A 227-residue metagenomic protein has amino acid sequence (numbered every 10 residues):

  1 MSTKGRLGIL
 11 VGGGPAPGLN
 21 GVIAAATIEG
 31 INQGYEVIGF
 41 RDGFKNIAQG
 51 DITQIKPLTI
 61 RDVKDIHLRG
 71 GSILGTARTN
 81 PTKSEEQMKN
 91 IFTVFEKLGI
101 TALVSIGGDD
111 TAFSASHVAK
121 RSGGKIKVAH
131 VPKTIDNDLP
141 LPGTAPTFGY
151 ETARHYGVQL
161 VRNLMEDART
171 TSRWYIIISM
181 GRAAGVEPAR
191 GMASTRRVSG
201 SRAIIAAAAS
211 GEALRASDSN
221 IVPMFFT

Functional and structural regions predicted by a protein language model:
S2-D51: N-terminal phosphate-binding or glycine-rich loops at protein starts, especially the Walker A/P-loop of NTPases
R6-G14, S72-A77, T101-I106, Y175-S179: Short glycine-rich or small-residue beta-strand-to-loop segments that form or flank ligand, phosphate, metal/Fe-S
G12-G14, Y35, F40-N46, R78-T79 (+3 more regions): Short, ordered loop/turn segments at secondary-structure junctions
G21-A26, G108-I126: Short Gly/Thr/Asp-enriched flexible loops that form oxyanion-binding sites at enzyme active sites
G34, I38-R41, A119-T144, E151-Y156: Short, acidic/small-residue loops that bind anionic groups at enzyme active sites
I47-T101, S105, T111, I135 (+1 more regions): Glycine-rich oxoanion-binding loops at beta->alpha junctions
T170-R190, R197: Conserved anion/nucleotide-ligand pocket segment
G191-S194, S199-S201, S210-E212, S217-S219: Intrinsically disordered, low-complexity segments enriched in small polar residues
